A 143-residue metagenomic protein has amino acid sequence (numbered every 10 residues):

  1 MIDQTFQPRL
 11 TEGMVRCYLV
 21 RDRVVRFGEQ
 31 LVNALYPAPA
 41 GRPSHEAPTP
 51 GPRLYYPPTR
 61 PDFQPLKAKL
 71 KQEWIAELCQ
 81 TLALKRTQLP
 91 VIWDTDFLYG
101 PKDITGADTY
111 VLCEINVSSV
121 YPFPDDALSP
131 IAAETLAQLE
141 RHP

Functional and structural regions predicted by a protein language model:
M1-K85, L98-D103: Phosphate-binding site of ATP-dependent enzymes
K69, A83-P90, D94, Y99-P143: C-terminal active-site "lid" helix and adjoining low-complexity regulatory extension at the edge of ATP-using catalytic
